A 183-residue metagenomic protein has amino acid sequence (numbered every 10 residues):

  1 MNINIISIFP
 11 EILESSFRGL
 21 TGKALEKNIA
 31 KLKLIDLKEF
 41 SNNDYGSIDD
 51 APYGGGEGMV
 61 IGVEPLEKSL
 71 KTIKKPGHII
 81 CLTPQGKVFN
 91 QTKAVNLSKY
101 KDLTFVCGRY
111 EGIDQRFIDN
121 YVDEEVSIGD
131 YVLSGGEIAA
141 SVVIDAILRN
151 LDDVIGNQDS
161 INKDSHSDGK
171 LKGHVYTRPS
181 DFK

Functional and structural regions predicted by a protein language model:
M1-K71: N-terminal nucleotide/polyanion-binding subdomain common to many enzyme families
N4-I6, K33-I35, I80, L103-T104 (+1 more regions): Hydrophobic/aromatic beta-strand patches that form the interior of the parallel beta-sheet core in alpha/beta enzyme
P10-I12, R109-E111, Y131-L133: Short, acidic/turn-prone active-site loops that include or flank metal/cofactor- and phosphate-binding residues
R18-T21, A94-L97, I118-V122, S141-V142: Short, glycine/charged-enriched secondary-structure capping and boundary segments
K38-N43, K87, V132-G135: A short acidic, often aromatic-flanked loop/helix-cap motif at beta-alpha or helix-coil junctions that lines enzyme
V60-R109, Q115: S-adenosyl-L-methionine/SAH cofactor-binding core of RNA-modifying enzymes
F117-D159, D164: Structured adenosyl-cofactor binding patch, chiefly the S-adenosyl-L-methionine
H166-K183: Long, charged alpha-helical interface segments
